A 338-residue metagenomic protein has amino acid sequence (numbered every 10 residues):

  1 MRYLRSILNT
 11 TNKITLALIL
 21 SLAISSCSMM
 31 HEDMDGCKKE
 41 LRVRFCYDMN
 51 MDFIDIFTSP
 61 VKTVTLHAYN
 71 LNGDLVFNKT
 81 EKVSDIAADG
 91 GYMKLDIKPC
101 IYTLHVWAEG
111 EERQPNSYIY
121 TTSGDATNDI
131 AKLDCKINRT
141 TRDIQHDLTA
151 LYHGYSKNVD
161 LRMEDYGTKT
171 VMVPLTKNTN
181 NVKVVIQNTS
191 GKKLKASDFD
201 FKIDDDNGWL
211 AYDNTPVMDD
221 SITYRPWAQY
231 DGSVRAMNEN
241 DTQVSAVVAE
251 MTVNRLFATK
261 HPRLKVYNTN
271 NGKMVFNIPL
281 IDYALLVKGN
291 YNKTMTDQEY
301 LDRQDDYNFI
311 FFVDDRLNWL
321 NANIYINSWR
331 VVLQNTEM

Functional and structural regions predicted by a protein language model:
R2-L16: Bacterial N-terminal signal peptides that target proteins for export
A23-S26: C-terminal motif of bacterial Sec signal peptides marking the signal peptidase cleavage site
S28-E32: Bacterial signal peptide processing site
D33-M51, P174-Q187: A short, Gly/Thr-enriched small/hydrophobic beta-strand-prone motif that recurs across taxa
V64-Y118, K195-Y291: Tryptophan-paired
F77-K177: Short, low-hydrophobicity acidic/polar segments
R142-D241: A sequence/structural signal for flexible, mid-protein segments enriched in small/helix-disrupting residues
V253-M338: Hydrophilic extracytoplasmic domains
